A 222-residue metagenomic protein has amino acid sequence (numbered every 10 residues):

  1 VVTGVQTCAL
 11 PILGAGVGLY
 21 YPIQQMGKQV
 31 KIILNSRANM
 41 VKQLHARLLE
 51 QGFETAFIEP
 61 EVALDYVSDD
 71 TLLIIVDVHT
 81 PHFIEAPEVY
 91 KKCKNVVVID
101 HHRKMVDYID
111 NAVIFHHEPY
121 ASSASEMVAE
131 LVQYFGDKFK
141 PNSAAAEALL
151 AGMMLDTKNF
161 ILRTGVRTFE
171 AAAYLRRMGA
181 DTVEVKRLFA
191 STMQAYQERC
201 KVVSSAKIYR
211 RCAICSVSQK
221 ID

Functional and structural regions predicted by a protein language model:
V1-Q6, L13-L49, L64-D65, D69-L72 (+1 more regions): Hydrophobic helix-and-loop "lid/oligomerization" segment in the mid-to-C-terminal part of catalytic domains
A9, L19, I74, D100 (+2 more regions): Divalent metal-coordination and catalytic microenvironments
A9-I12, H117: Alpha-helix N-cap/helix-initiation motif
R47-G52, F115-E118: Short, hinge-like loop/turn segments at secondary-structure boundaries
E54-I114: Active-site cofactor/cluster-binding pocket
A56-D65, M127-V132, C212: Short, basic, helix/turn surface patches
H101-A171: Short alpha-helices
